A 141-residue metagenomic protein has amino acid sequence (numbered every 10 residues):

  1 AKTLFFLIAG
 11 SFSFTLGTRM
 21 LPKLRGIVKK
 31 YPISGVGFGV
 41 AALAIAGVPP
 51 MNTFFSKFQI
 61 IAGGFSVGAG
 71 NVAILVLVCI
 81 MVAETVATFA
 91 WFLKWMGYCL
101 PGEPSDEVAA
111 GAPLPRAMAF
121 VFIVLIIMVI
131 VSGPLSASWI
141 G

Functional and structural regions predicted by a protein language model:
A1-F5, I74-T88: Alpha-helical transmembrane segments
A1-L21: Alpha-helical multi-pass transmembrane bundles of energy-transducing inner-membrane proteins
L4-A9, G39, K57, F92-W95: Hydrophobic/aromatic residues in alpha-helical transmembrane segments
A9-S13, L24, I60-F65, M96: Hydrophobic alpha-helical interface/terminus motif in multipass membrane transporters
S11, A42-A44, V78-T85, I126: Hydrophobic alpha-helical transmembrane segments of multi-pass small-molecule transporters/permeases
V28-V36, F89-G141: Cytoplasmic/organellar membrane-interface segments at the starts of transmembrane helices in multi-pass inner-membrane
A42-I60, I126-G141: Alpha-helical transmembrane segments and their membrane-interface junctions in multi-pass membrane proteins
S56-I74: Interfacial segments of multi-pass membrane proteins
